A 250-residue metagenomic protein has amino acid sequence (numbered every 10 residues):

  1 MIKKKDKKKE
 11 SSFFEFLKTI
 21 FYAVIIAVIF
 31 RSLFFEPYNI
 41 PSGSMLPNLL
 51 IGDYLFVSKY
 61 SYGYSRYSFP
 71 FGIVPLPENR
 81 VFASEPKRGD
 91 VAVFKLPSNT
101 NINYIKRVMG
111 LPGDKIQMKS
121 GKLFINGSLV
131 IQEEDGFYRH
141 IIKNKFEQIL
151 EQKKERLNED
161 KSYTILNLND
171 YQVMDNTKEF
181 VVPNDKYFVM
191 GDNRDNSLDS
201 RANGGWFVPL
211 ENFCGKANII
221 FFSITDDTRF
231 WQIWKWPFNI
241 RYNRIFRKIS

Functional and structural regions predicted by a protein language model:
I2-F14, I29, Y38, P47-S250: Soluble "head" domains of membrane/secretory-pathway proteins
E15-F35: Hydrophobic membrane-insertion alpha-helices, especially the h-region of bacterial N-terminal signal peptides
S44: Catalytic nucleophile serine of serine hydrolases, specifically the conserved "nucleophile elbow" pentapeptide
